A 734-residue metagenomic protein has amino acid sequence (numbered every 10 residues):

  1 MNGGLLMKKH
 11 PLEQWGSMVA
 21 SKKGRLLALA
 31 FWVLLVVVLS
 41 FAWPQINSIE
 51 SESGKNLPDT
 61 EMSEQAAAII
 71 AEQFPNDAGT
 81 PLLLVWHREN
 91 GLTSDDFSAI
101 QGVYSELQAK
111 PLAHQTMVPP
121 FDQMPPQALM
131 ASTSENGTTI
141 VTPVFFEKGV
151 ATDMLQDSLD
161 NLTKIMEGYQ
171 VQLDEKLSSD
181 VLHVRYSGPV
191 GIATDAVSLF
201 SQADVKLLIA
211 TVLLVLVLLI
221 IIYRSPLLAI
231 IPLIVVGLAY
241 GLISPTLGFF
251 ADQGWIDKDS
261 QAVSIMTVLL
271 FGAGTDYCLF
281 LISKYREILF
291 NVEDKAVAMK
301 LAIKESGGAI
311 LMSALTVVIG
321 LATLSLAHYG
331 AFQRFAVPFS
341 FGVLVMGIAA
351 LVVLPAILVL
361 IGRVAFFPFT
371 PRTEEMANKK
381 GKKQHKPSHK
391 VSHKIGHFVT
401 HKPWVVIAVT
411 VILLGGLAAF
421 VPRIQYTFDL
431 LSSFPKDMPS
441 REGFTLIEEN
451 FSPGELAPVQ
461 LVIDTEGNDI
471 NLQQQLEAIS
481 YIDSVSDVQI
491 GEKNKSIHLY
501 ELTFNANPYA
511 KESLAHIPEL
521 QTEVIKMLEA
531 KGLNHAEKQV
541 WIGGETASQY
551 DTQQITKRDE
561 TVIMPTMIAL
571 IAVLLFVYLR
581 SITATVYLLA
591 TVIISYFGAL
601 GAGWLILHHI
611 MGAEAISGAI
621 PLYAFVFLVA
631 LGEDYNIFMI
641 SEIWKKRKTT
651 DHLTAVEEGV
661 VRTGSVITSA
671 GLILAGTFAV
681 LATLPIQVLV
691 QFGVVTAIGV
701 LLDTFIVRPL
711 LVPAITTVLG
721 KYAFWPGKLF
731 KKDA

Functional and structural regions predicted by a protein language model:
M1-S48, G149, M154-I424, A547-A734: Membrane-embedded transmembrane helical bundles of large multi-pass transporters/channels
L26, G54-P58, G91: A short N-terminal beta->alpha junction/helix N-cap motif
V33-L35, Q45, E50-S51, N56-S63 (+2 more regions): N-terminal cofactor/phosphate-binding cores enriched in small/glycine residues, especially glycine-rich loops such as
T60-A78, L92-L182, R423-A615, I637: Structured non-transmembrane domains adjacent to transmembrane bundles in polytopic membrane proteins
T80-E89: Extracellular/periplasmic ligand-binding regions of membrane signal-transduction receptors
H87, S187-P189, L324, D464 (+1 more regions): Short loop/turn motifs enriched for small/polar and acidic residues
